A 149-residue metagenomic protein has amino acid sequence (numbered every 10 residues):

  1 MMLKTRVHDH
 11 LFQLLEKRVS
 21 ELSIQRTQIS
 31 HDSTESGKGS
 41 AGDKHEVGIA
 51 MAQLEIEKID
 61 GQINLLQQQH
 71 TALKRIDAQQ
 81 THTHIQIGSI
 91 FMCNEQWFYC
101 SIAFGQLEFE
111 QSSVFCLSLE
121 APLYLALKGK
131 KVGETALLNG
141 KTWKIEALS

Functional and structural regions predicted by a protein language model:
M1-I76: N-terminal intrinsically disordered, low-complexity, charge/repeat-rich segments that act as generic
S20-S23, S30-S36, S40, S89 (+4 more regions): Generic serine detector
Q79-L138: Non-DNA-binding regulatory cores of transcription-related proteins, predominantly C-terminal effector-binding
W97, K141-I145, S149: Short, charged beta-turn/beta-strand-edge "cap" motif at the junction between a beta-strand and an adjacent loop
